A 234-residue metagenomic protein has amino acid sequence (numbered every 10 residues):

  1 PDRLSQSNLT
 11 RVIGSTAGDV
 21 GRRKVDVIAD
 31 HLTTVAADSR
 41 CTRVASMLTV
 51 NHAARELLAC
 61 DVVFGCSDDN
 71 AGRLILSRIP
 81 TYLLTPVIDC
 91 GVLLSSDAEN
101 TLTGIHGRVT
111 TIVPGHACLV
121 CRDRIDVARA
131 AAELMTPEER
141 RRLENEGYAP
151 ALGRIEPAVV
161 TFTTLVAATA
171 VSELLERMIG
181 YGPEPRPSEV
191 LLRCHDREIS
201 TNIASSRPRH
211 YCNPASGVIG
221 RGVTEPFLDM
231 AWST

Functional and structural regions predicted by a protein language model:
P1, S46, V92: Cofactor-binding loop segments of dinucleotide-utilizing enzymes, especially the Rossmann-like FAD- and NAD(P)+-binding
P1-D38: Glycine-rich phosphate-binding loop and adjoining beta1-alpha1-beta2 segment of Rossmann-like nucleotide-binding folds
S5, L9, T16, V44 (+2 more regions): Glycine-rich, flexible loop/turn motifs
S5, T49, S96-D97: Short secondary-structure capping/turn micro-motifs that flank functional sites
D19-R23, M47, L165: Conserved phosphate-coordination/catalytic loops
V25-V62, S67-R73: A structured beta-alpha segment of the ubiquitous adenosine-cofactor-binding alpha/beta core
R55-V62, C66-T234: Glycine-rich phosphate/adenylate-binding loop
